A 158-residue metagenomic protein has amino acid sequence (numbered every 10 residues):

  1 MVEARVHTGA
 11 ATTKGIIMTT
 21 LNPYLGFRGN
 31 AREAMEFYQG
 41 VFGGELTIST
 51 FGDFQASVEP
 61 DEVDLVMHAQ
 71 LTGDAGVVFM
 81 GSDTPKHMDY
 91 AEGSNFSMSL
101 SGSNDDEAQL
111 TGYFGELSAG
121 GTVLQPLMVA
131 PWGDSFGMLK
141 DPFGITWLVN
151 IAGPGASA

Functional and structural regions predicted by a protein language model:
V2-T19, T47, M67-T72, V77-S82 (+2 more regions): Vicinal oxygen chelate
I16-I17, L25-G76: Core segments of cupin and vicinal oxygen chelate
D61-E62, A91-S94: Short glycine/proline-enriched turns and hinge-like loops at secondary-structure junctions
